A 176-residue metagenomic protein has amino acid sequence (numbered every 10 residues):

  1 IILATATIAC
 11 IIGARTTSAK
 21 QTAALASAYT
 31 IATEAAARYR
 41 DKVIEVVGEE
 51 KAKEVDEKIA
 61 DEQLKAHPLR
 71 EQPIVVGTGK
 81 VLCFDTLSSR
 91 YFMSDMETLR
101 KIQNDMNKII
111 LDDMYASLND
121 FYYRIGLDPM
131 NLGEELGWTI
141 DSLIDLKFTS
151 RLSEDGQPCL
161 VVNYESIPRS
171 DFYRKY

Functional and structural regions predicted by a protein language model:
A4-A24: Short hydrophobic alpha-helical membrane-entry/anchor segments
T30-Y176: Long, helix-rich, hydrophobic modules that act as membrane-proximal anchors or helical bundle/coiled-coil regulators
